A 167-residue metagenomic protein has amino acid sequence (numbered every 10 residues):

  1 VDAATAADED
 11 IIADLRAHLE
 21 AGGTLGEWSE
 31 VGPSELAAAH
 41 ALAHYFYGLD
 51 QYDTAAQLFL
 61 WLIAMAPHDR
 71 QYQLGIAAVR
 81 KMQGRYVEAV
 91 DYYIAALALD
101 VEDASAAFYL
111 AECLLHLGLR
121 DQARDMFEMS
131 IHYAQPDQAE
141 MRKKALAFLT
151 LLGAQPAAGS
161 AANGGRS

Functional and structural regions predicted by a protein language model:
V1-E35: Long, contiguous interaction/recruitment modules in multidomain scaffold/adaptor proteins
P33-D100: Alpha-helical adaptor scaffolds
G48, M82, H116, T150-Q155: Register position in tetratricopeptide repeats
L115-A139, L146-T150: TPR/TPR-like (Sel1-like) alpha-helical repeat modules
R120-D125, L149-S167: Alpha-helical linker/edge segments of TPR/alpha-solenoid repeat scaffolds and analogous pre-/post-domain helices
